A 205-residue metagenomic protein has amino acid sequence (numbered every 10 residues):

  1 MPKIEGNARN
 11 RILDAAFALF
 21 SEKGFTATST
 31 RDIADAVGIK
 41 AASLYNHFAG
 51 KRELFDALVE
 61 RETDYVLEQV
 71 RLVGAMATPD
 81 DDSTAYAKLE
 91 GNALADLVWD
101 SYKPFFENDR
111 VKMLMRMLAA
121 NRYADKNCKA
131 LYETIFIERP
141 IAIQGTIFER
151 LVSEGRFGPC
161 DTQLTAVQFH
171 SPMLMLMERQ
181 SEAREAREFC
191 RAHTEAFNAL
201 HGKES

Functional and structural regions predicted by a protein language model:
M1-G6, A77: N-terminal intrinsically disordered/low-complexity leader segments
N7-A8, A15: N-terminal positioning helix adjacent to the helix-turn-helix/winged-helix DNA-binding module
R11, L19-R61: Helix-turn-helix
E60-L67, R71-G74: Short, basic, alpha-helical segments at the C-terminal edge of helix-turn-helix-like DNA-binding modules
V70-D109, T165-A166: Hydrophobic alpha-helical connector segments
L97-D100, T146-S153, V167-S205: C-terminal peripheral helix-coil segments that are non-catalytic and often amphipathic
W99-E107, M115-Y123, A196-H201: Helix-loop "lid/cap" segments that line or gate small-molecule binding pockets
F106-A119, K126-S153: Amphipathic alpha-helical packing segments from all-alpha helical-bundle domains
